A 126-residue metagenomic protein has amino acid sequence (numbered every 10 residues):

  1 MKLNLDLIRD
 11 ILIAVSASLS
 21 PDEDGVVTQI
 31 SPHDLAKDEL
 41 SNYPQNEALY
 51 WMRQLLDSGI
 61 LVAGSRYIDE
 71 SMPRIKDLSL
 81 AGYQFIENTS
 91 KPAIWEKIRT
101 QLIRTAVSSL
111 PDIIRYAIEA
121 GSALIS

Functional and structural regions predicted by a protein language model:
L3-E39: Short amphipathic alpha-helical interface segments
L5-R9, N46-L49, K76, L80: Non-catalytic, well-ordered alpha-helical scaffold segments
V15-L19, L55, G59, F85-T89: Generic structural signal for hydrophobic core residues of well-folded globular domains
H33, S41-R53, D57: Short, well-structured hydrophobic secondary-structure segments
L40-Y43, R66-P73: Short acidic, glycine/proline-enriched loop segments that cap or flank alpha-helices
R53-E70: A short, conserved structural fragment
D69-L102: Short, amphipathic alpha-helical interaction segments positioned at domain boundaries
S90-S126: Exposed, interaction-prone assembly regions rather than primary DNA-binding/catalytic cores
